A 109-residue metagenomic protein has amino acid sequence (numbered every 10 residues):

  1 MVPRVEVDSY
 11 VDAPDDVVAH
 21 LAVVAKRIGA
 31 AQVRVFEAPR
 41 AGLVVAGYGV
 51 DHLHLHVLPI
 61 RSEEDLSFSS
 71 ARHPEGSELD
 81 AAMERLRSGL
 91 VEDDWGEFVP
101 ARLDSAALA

Functional and structural regions predicted by a protein language model:
M1-A109: HIT superfamily nucleotide-processing domains
